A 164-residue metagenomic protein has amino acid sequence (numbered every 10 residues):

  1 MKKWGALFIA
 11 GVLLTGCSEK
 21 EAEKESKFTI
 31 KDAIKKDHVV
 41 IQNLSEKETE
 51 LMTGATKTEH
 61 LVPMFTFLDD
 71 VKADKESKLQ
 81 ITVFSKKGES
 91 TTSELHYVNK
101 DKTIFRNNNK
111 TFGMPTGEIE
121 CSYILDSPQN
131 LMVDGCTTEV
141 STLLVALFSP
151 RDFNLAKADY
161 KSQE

Functional and structural regions predicted by a protein language model:
M1-W4: Positively charged n-region of N-terminal signal peptides that target proteins for export
A6-I9: Internal alpha-helical transmembrane segments of multi-pass membrane proteins, especially GPCRs
L13-G16: C-terminal motif of bacterial Sec signal peptides marking the signal peptidase cleavage site
S18-K20: Bacterial signal peptide processing site
E25-Q42: Post-signal peptide N-terminal segment of mature Sec-exported envelope proteins
N43-K78: N-terminal secretory signal peptides
L79-V83: A short beta-strand micro-motif
F84-E164: Extracytoplasmic electrostatic interaction patches
